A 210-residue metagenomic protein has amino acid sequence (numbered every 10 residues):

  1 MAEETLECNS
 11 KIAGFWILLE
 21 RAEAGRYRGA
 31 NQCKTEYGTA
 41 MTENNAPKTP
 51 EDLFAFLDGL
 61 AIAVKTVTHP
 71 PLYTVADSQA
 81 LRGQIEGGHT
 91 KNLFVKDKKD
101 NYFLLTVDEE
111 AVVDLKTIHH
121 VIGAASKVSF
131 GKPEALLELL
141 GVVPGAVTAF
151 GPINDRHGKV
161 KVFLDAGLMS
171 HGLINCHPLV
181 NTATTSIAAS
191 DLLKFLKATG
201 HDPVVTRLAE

Functional and structural regions predicted by a protein language model:
L6, L18-L19: Leucine-biased recognition of intrinsically disordered, low-complexity hydrophobic segments
L18, G25-Y27: Short, low-complexity intrinsically disordered segments enriched in A/P/G/S/L with frequent Arg, especially at protein
E23-A24, T35: Amphipathic alpha-helical interaction segments
Q32-E210: Extended, low-hydrophobicity, polar/charged segments
